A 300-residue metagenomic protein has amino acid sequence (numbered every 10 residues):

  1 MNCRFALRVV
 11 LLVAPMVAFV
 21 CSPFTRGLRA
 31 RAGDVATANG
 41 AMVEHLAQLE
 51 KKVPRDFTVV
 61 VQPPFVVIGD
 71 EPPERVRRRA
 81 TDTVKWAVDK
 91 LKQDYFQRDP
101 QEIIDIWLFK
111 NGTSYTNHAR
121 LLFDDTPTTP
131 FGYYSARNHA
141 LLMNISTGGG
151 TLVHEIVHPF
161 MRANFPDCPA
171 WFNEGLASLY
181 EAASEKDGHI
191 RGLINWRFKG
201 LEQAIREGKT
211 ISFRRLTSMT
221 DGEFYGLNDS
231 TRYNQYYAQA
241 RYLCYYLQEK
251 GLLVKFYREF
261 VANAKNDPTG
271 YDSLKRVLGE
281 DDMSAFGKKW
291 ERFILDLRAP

Functional and structural regions predicted by a protein language model:
N2-V9, A18-V60, S284-P300: N-terminal low-structure segments adjacent to metalloprotease catalytic domains across cellular compartments
R8-L12, Y236: Hydrophobic H-region at the start of alpha-helical membrane spans
C21-L28, W86-K90, L108-N111, E174 (+2 more regions): Short, charge-rich amphipathic segments
L28-R31, A38-H45, L49-A170, K186 (+1 more regions): Juxtacatalytic substrate-recognition/specificity segment
H118-M143, D167-P300: Acidic/His/Gly-enriched intrinsically disordered linker/tail segments that often contain short helix/coil "MoRF-like"
